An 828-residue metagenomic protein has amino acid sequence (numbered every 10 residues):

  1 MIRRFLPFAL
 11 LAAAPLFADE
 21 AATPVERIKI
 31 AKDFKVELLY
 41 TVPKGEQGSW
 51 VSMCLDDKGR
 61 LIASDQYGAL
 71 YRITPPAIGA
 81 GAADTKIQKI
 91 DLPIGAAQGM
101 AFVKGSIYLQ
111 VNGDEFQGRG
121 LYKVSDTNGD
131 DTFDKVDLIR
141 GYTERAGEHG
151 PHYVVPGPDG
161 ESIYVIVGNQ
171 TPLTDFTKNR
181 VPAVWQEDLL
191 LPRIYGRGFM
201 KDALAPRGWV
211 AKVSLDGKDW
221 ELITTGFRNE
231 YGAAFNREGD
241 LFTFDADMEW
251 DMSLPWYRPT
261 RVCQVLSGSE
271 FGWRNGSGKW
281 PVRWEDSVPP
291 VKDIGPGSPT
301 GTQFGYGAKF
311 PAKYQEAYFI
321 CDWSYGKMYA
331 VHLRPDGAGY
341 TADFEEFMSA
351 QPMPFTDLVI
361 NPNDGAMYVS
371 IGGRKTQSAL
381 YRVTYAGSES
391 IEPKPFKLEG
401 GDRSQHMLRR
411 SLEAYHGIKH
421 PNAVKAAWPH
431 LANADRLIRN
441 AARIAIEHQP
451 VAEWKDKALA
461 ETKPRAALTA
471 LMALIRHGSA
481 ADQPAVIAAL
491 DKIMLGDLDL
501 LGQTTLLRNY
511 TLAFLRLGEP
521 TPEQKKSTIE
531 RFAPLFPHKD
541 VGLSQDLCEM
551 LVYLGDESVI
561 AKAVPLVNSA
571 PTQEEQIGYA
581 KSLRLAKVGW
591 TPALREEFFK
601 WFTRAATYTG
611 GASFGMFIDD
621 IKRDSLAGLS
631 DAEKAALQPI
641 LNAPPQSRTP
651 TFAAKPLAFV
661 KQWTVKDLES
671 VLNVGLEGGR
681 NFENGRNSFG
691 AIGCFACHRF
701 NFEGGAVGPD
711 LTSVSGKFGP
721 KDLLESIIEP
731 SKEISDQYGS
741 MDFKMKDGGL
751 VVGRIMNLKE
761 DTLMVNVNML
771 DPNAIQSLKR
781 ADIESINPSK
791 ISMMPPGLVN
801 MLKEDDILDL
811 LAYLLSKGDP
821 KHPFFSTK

Functional and structural regions predicted by a protein language model:
M1-P7: Bacterial N-terminal signal peptides that target proteins for export
F8-A18: Hydrophobic h-region of N-terminal signal peptides that target proteins for export in Gram-negative bacteria
A18-A414, P650, N701-F702, K779-A781 (+2 more regions): Beta-propeller domains with acidic blade repeats across secreted/periplasmic ectodomains and cytosolic WD/CNH propellers
L39, I107, F659-W663, S670-V671 (+6 more regions): C-terminal capping alpha-helices of c-type cytochrome domains
A211, G365, N687-F700, P709-S713 (+5 more regions): C-type cytochrome heme c attachment motif
S324, I360-P362, G373, N433-L437 (+5 more regions): C-terminal substrate/ligand-recognition segments
F355-V359, D364, G373, E574 (+4 more regions): C-terminal structured "cap/appendage" subdomains that terminate the fold
G372, T376, V383-S688, V707 (+4 more regions): Long, ordered, helix-rich scaffold segments
